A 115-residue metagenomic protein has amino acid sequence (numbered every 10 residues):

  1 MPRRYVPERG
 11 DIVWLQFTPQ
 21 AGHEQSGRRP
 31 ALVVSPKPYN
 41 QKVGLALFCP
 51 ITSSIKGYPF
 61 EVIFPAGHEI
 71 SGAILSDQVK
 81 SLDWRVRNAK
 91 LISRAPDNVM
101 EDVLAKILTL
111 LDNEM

Functional and structural regions predicted by a protein language model:
M1-M115: Conserved functional hotspots at enzyme active or ligand-binding sites that engage polyanionic ligands
